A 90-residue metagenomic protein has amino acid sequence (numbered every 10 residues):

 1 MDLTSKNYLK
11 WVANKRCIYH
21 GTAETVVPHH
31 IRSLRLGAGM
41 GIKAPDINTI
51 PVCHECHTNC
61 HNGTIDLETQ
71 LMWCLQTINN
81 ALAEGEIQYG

Functional and structural regions predicted by a protein language model:
M1-L9, G37-A44: Short, intrinsically disordered, charge-biased short linear motifs at domain edges
D2-H29, E55: Short cysteine-rich loop/turn motifs with clustered Cys
W11, I47-I50: Processing junctions and N-termini across compartments
W11-N14, T22, S33, C60 (+2 more regions): Generic signature of intrinsically disordered, low-complexity segments enriched in small/polar residues
E24-M40: Short recognition patches in nucleic-acid-associated and regulatory proteins
G37-N48, T58-G90: Polybasic, low-complexity binding patches
